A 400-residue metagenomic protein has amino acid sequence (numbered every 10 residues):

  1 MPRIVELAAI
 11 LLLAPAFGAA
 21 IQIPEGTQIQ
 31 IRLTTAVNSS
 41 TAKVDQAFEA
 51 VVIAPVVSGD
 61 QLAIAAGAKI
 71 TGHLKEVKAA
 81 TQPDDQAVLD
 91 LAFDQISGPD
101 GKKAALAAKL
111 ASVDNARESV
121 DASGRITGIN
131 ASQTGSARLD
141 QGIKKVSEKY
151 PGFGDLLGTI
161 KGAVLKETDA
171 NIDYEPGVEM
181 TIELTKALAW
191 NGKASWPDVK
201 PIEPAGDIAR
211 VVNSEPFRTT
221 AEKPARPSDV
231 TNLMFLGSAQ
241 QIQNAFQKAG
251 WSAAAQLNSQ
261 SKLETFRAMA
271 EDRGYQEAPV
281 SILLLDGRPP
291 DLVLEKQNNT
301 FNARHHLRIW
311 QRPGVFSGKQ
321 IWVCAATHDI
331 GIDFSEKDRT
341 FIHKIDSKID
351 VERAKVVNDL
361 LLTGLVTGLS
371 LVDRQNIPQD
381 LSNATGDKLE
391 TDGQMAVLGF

Functional and structural regions predicted by a protein language model:
E6-A16: Bacterial N-terminal signal peptides
A19-W196, A255, E264: Contiguous beta-sheet cores, especially beta-hairpins with glycine/small-residue-rich turns and Gly-(small hydrophobic)
D60, A170, P227-F235, D338-S347: Second-shell loop/turn segments in exported
P197-P224: Compositionally biased P/S/T/G-rich terminal and signal peptide-adjacent segments that lie outside catalytic cores
E215-A245: Terminal, regulation- and interaction-focused segments at domain boundaries
S228, Q240-Q260, E264-T265: Non-catalytic interaction/regulatory modules that flank or connect domains
S261-F400: A cross-kingdom signal targeting lumenal/periplasmic-facing segments of multi-pass membrane and secretory-pathway
